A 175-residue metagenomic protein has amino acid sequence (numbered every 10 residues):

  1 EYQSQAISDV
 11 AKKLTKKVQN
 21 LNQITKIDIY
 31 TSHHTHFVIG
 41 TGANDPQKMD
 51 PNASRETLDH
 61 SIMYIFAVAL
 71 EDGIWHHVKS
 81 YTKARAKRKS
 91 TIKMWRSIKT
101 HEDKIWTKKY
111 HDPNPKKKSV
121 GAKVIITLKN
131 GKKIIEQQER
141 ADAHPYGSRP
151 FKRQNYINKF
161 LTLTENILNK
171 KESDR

Functional and structural regions predicted by a protein language model:
E1-R175: Terminal-appendage/accessory-domain detector
